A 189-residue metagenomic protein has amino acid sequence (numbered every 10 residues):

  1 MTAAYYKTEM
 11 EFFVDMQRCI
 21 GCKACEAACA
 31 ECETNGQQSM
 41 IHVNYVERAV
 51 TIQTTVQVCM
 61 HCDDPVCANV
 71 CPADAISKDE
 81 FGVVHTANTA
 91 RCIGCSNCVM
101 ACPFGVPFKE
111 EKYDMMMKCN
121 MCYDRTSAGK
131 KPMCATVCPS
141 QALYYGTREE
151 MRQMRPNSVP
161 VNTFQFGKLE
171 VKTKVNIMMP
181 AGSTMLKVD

Functional and structural regions predicted by a protein language model:
M1-D189: Non-ligating segments of multi-cofactor redox enzymes
